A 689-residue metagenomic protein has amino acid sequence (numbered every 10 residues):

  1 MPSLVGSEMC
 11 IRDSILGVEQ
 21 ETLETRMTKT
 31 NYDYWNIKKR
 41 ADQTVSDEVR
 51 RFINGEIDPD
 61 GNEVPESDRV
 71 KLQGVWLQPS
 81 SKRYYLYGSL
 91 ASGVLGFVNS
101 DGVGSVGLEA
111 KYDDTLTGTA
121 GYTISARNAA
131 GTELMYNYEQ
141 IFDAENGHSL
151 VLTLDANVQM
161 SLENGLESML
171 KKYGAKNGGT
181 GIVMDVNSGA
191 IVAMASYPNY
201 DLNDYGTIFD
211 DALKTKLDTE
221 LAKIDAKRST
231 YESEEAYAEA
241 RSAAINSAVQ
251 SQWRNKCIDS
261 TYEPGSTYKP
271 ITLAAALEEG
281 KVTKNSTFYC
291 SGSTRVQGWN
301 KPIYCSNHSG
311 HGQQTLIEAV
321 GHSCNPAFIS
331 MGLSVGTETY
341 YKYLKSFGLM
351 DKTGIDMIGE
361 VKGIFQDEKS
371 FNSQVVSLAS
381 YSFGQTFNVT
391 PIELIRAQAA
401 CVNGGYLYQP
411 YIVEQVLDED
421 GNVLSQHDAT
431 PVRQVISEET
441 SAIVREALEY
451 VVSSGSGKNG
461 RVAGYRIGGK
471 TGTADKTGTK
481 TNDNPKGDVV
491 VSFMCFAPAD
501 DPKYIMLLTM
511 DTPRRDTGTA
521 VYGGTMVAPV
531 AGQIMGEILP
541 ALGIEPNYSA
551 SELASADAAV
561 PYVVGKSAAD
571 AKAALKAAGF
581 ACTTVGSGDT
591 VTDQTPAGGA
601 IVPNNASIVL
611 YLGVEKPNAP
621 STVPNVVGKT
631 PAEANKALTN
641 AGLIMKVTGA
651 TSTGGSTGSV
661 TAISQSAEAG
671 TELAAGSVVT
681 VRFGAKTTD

Functional and structural regions predicted by a protein language model:
M1-G6, I11: Single conserved hydrophobic/aromatic residue that forms the stacking wall/gate of nucleotide- or nucleobase-binding
D13, N128-I141, N187-S266, I271-M510 (+1 more regions): Beta-lactam-recognizing serine transpeptidase/beta-lactamase-like catalytic domain environment
S14, E21, T25, Q43 (+22 more regions): Solvent-exposed, polar/charged alpha-helical surfaces in well-ordered, non-transmembrane soluble domains, broadly
Q20-Y32, A175-S188, Y289-S291, G359-V361 (+4 more regions): Acidic/histidine-enriched alpha-helical segments
T25-G147, L507-L508, P529: Small/polar-residue-rich segments within soluble enzyme cores
M135-G179: Conserved, well-ordered alpha-helix/loop/beta-strand core segments that scaffold catalytic motifs
V158, G165-S196, D204, K223: Flexible, solvent-exposed loop/hinge segments and secondary-structure transition points
F365, H427, G464, G478 (+1 more regions): Ligand-recognition elements built from short beta-strands and adjacent flexible loops
